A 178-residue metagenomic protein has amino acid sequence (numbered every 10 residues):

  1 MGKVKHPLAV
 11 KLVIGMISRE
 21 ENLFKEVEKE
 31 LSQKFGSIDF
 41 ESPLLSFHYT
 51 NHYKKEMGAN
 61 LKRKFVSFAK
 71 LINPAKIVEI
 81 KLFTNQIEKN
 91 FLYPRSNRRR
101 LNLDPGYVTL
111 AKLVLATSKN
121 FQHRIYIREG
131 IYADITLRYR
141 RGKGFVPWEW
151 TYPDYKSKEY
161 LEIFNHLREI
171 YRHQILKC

Functional and structural regions predicted by a protein language model:
M1-G15, E20, F24-Y53, A59-R63 (+1 more regions): Long, contiguous binding/interaction regions
